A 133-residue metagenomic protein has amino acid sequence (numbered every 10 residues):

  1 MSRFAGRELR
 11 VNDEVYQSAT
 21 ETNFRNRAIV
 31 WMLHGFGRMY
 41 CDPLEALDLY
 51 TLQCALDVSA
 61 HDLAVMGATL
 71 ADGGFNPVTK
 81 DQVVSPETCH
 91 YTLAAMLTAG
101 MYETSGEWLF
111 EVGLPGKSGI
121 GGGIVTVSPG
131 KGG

Functional and structural regions predicted by a protein language model:
M1-Q53: Active-site-adjacent helix/loop patches that line small-molecule binding or acyl-intermediate pockets
S2, V30, A64-G67, L93: Non-transmembrane alpha-helical segments in soluble domains of secreted/periplasmic/extracellular proteins
S2-L9, H34, A55, A68-F75 (+2 more regions): Hydrophobic/aromatic-lined pockets within catalytic cores
L47-Y50, C54, V58, G73 (+1 more regions): Cytosolic covalent-transfer regions centered on His/Cys nucleophiles that carry phosphoryl or persulfide groups
D57-F75, G123, S128-G133: Active-site-proximal alpha-helical segments within enzyme catalytic domains
P77-G133: Conserved SxxK-family serine transpeptidase/carboxypeptidase catalytic domain of penicillin-binding proteins
